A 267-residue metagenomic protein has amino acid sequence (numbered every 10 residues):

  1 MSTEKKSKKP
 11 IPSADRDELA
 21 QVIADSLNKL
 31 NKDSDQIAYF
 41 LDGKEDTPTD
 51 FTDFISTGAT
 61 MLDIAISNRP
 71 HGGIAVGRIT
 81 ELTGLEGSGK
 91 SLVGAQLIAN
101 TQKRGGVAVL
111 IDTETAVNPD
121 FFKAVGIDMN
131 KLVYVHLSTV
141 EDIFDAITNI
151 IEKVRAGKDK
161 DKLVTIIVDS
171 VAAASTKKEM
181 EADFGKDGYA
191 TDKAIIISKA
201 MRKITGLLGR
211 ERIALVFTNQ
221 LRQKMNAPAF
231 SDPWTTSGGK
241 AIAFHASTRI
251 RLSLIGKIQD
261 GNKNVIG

Functional and structural regions predicted by a protein language model:
M1-K8: N-terminal acidic, proline/glycine-rich, low-complexity intrinsically disordered segments
P12-L132, I143-E152: The Walker A/P-loop phosphate-binding site
L62, F122, D169, N219 (+1 more regions): Residue-level signature of catalytic and energy-coupling elements of molecular machines, predominantly ATP/GTP-dependent
K103-G105, A124-L132, A182-A190, S231-G239: A short alpha->loop->secondary-structure connector
T113-T115, L137-T139, S170-V171, Q220-L221 (+1 more regions): Short, ordered loop/turn segments at secondary-structure junctions
V117, A174-S175, K224-M225: Catalytic P-loop NTPase motifs of RecA-like helicase/translocase cores
S138-I213: Phosphate-binding/switch loop-helix module in NTP-utilizing enzymes
A190-G267: Phosphate-binding/switch region of NTP-binding enzymes
